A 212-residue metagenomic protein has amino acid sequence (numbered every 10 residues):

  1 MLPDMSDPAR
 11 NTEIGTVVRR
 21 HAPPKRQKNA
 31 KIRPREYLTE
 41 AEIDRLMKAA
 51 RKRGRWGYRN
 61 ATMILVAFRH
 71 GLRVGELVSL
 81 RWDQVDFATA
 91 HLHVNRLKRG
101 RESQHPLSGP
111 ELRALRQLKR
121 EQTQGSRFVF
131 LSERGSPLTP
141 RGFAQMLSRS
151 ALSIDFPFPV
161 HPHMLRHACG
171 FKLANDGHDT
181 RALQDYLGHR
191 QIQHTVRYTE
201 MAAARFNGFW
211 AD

Functional and structural regions predicted by a protein language model:
M1-D212: Conserved catalytic core of the tyrosine transesterase superfamily
